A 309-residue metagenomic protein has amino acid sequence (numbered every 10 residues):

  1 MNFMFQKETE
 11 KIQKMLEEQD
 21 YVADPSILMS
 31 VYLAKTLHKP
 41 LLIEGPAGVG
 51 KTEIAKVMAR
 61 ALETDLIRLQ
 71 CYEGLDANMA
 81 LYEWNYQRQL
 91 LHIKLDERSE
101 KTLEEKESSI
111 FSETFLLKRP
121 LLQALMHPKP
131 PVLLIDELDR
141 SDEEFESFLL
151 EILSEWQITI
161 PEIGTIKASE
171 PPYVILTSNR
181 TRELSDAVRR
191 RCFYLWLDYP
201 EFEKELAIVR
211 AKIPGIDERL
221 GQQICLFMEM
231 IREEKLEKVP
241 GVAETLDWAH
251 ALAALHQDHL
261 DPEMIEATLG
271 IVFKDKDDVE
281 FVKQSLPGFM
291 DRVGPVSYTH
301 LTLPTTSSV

Functional and structural regions predicted by a protein language model:
M1-S297: C-terminal regulatory/interaction module of P-loop NTP-utilizing enzymes
T299-T305: Conserved small/polar residues in nucleotide/adenosyl-binding loops
